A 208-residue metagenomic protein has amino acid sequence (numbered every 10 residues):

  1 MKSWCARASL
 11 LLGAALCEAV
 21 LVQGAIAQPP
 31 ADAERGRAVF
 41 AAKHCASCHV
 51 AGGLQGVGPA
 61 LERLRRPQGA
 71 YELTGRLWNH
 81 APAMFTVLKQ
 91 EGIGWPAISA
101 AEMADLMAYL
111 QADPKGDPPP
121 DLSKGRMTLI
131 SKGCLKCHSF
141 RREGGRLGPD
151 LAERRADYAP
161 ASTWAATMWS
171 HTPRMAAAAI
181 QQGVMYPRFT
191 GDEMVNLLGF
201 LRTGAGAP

Functional and structural regions predicted by a protein language model:
M1-R7: N-terminal secretory signal peptides that target proteins for export/translocation
S9-V20: Bacterial N-terminal signal peptides
L11, W95-E102, F189-D192: Extracellular interaction modules
G24-A41, D105-I130, M185, A205-P208: Electrostatic cytochrome c docking/interface patches
G36, A42-G52, L106, G125 (+2 more regions): The canonical Cys-X-X-Cys-His
V50-A81, R126-M127, S139-H171: Gly/Gly-Pro-rich "capping" loops immediately C-terminal to redox-active cysteine motifs in periplasmic/lumenal
L54-Q55, P59, A83-V87, E91-W95 (+6 more regions): Inter-heme linker and motif-flanking segments adjacent to c-type heme-binding CXXCH motifs in c-type cytochromes
P59-Q111: Acidic (E/D-rich), amphipathic helical modules within compact regulatory domains
